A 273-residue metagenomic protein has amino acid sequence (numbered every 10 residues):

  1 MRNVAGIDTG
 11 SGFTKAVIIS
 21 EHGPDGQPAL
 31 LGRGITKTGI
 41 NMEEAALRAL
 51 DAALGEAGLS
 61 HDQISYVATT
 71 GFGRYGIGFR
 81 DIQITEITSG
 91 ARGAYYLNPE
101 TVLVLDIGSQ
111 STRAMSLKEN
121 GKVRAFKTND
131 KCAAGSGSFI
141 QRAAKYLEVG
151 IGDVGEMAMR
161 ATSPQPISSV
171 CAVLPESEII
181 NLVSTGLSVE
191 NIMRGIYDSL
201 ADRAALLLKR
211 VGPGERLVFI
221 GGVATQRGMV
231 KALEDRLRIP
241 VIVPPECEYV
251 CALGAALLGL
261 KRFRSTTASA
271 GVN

Functional and structural regions predicted by a protein language model:
N3-E44, A52, V123-C132: Short glycine-rich, Thr/Ser-proximal phosphate-binding strand/loop in the N-terminal lobe of ATP-dependent enzymes
V4-D8, I64-A68, V102-D106: Short glycine-aspartate micro-motif
G32-G39, E56-T88, R124: Short beta-strand-loop/turn "lid" adjacent to the catalytic site in phosphate-handling enzymes
L50-S65, A204-E215: Phosphate/pyrophosphate-binding loops at sites that engage ATP/ADP/AMP, CoA/4′-phosphopantetheine, polyphosphate
F72-G73, L208, G212-R236, E248-C251: Glycine-rich phosphate-binding loops at beta-strand->alpha-helix junctions
N120-S163, L257, K261: Glycine-rich phosphate-binding loop plus the immediately following alpha-helix
G137-Q141, P244-N273: Glycine-rich phosphate-binding/hydrolytic loop that grips phosphoryl groups
P175-K209, E248: Adenine-nucleotide phosphate-binding core of ATP-dependent small-molecule kinases
